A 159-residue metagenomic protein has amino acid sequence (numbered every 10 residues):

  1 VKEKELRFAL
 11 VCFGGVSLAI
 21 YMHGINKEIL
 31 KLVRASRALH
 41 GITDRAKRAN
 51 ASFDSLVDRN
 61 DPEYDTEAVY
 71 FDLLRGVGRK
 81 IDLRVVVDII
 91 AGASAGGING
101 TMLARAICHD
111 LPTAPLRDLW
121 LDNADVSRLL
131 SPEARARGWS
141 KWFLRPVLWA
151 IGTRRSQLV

Functional and structural regions predicted by a protein language model:
K2-F8, R84-V85: A short, charged/proline- and glycine-enriched loop that marks the coil->beta-strand transition at the N-terminal
E5-C12, S156-Q157: Glycine- and acidic
G14-S17: Short polar catalytic/cofactor-binding loops
A19-V159: Patatin-like phospholipase
